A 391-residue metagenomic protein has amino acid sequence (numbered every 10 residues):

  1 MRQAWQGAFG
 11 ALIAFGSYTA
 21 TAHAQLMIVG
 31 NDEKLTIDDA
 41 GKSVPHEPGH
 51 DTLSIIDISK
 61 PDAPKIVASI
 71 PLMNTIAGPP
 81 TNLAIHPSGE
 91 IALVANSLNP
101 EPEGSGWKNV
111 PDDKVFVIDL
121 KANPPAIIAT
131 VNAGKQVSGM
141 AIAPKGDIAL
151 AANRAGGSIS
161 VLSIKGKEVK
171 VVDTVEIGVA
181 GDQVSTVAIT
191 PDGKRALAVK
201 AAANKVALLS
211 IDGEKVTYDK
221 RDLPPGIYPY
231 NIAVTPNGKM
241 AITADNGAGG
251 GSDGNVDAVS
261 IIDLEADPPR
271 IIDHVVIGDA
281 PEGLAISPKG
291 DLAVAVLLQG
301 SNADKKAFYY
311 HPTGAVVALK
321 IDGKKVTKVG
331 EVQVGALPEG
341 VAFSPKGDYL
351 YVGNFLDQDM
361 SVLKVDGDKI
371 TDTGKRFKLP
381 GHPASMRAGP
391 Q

Functional and structural regions predicted by a protein language model:
Q3, A20-Q391: Predominantly soluble domains enriched in secretory-pathway, periplasmic, or organellar proteins
G7-S17: Bacterial N-terminal signal peptides
